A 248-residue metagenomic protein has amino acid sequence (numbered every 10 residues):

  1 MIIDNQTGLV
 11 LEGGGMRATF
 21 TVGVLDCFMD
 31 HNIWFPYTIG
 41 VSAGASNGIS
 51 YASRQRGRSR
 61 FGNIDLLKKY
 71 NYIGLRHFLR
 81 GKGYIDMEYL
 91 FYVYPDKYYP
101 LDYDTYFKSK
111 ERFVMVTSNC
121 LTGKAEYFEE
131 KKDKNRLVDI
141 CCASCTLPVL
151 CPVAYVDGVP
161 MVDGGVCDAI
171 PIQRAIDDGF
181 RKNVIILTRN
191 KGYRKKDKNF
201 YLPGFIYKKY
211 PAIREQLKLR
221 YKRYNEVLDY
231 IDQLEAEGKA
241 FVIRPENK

Functional and structural regions predicted by a protein language model:
M1-V41, I49-K248: Patatin-like phospholipase
